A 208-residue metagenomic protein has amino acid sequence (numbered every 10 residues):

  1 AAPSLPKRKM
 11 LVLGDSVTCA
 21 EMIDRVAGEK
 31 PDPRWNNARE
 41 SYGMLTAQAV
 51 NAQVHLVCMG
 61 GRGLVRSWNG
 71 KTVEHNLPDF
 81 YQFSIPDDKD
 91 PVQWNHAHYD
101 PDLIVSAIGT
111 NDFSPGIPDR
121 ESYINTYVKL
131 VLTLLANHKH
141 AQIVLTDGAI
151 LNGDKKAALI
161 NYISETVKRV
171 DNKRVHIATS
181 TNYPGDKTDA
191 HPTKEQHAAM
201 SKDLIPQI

Functional and structural regions predicted by a protein language model:
A1-A38: N-terminal secretory targeting modules
L5, L135-H138: Short, conserved loop/helix-junction motifs that constitute active-site signature segments in enzyme catalytic cores
K9-L13, T18, V54-C58, D102-A107 (+2 more regions): Structural recognition of the beta-strand scaffold that forms the well-ordered cores of secreted hydrolase catalytic
I23, G28-N125, A149-N161, H191 (+1 more regions): Conserved SGNH/GDSL esterase-like catalytic core that processes O-acyl groups on lipids and polysaccharides
A47, L134-A136, V167-K168: N-terminal cationic-hydrophobic initiation segments that often serve targeting/anchoring roles
P115-I117, L134, L145: Extended hydrophobic-aromatic, low-complexity segments
Y127-L132, I160-S164: Generic structural signal for well-ordered alpha-helices, preferentially at hydrophobic/aromatic core positions
Q142-A149, K155-I208: Extracellular serine-dependent O-acyl
